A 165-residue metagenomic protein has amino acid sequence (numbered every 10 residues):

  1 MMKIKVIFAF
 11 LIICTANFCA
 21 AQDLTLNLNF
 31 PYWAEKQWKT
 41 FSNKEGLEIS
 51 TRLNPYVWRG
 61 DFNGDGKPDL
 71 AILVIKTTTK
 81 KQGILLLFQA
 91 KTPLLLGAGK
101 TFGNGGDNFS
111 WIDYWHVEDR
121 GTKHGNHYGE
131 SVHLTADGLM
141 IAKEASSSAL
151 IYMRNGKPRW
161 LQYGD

Functional and structural regions predicted by a protein language model:
M1-K3: N-terminal secretory signal peptides that target proteins for export/translocation
K5-F8, A21-N29, N104-D165: Acidic, small-residue rich beta-repeat scaffolds with periodic aromatic anchors
C14-A16: N-terminal signal peptide c-region/cleavage motif recognized by signal peptidases
C19-W58: Terminal domain-start segments
V57-D65, Q89: Acidic, divalent-cation-chelating loop motifs in proteins
G64-V74, V132-M140: Acidic/hydrophobic-patterned starts of short beta strands in beta-sheet-rich repeat architectures
T78-L87, A149-I151: Structural motif
Q82-D119: Long, charged/polar, surface-exposed segments that mediate recognition or autoinhibition
